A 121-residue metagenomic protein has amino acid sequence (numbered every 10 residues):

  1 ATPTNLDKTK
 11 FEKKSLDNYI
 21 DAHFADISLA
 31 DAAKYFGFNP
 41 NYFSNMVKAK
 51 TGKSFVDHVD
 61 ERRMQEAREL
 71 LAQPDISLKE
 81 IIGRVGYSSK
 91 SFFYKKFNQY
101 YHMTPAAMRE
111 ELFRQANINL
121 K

Functional and structural regions predicted by a protein language model:
A1-D7: Hydrophobic, helix-rich cores of sensory/ligand-binding and other regulatory modules that couple small-molecule
T4, D17-I20, K34, Y42 (+2 more regions): Recognition helices and adjacent regulatory flanks at domain boundaries
D7-F11, S15, Y42, R62: A generic alpha-helix signature
K8, F24-A25, Y35, Q73 (+2 more regions): Helix-turn-helix/winged-helix DNA-binding modules
K14-A22, A49-S88, E110-K121: Terminal helix-turn-helix DNA-binding modules in bacterial transcription factors
D26-D31, D75-S77: Residues at or immediately flanking beta-strands
A30-V59, I82-T104: Basic/polar phosphate-binding segments, predominantly the helix-turn-helix DNA-binding elements of transcriptional
A106-M108: Charge-rich, low-complexity terminal tails
